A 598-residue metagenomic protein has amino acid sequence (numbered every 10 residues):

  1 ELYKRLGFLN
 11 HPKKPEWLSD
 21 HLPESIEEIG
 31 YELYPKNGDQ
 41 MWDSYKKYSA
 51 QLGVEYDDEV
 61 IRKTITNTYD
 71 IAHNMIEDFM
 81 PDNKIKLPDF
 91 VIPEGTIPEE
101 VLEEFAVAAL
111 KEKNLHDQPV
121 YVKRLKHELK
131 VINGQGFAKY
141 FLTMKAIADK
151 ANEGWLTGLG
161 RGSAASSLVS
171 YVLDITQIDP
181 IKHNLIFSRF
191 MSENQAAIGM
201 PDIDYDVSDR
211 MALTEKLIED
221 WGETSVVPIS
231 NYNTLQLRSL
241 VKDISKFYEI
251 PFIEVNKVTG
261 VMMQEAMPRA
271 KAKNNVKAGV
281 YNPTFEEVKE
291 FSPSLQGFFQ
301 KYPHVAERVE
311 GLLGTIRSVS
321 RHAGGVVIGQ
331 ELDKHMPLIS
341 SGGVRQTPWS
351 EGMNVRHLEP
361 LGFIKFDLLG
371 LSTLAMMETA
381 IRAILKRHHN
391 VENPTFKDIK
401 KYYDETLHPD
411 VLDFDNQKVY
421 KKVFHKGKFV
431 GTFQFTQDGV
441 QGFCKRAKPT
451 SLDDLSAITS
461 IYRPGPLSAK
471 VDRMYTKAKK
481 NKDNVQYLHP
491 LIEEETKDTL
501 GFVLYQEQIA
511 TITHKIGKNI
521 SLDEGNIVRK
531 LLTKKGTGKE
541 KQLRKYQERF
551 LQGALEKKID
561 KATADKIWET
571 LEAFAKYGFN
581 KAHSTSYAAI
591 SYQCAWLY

Functional and structural regions predicted by a protein language model:
E1-Y598: Alpha-helical scaffold/interaction cores of sigma-54-like transcription cofactors and many family A DNA polymerases
